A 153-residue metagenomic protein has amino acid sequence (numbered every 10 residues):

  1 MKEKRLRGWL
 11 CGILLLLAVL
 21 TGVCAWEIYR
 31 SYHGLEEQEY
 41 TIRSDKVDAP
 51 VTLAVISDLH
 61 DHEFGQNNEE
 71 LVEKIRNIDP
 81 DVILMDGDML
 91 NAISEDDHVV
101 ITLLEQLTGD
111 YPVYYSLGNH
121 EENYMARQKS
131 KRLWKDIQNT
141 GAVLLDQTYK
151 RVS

Functional and structural regions predicted by a protein language model:
M1-K4, Y115, V152: Polar low-complexity intrinsically disordered regions
M1-V47: N-terminal membrane-anchoring alpha-helices
R5-R7, R30, R43, R76 (+3 more regions): Arginine residue identity/basic-tract feature
H33-L35, A142-L145: Short solvent-exposed loop/turn micro-motifs enriched in small/polar/acidic residues
T41-A54, A142, Y149-S153: Beta-strand-turn-beta hairpins that frame and shape the catalytic cleft of phosphate-ester-processing enzymes
A49-V143: Membrane-embedded segments
N119-H120, T148-K150: Short, flexible active-site-adjacent loop segments at beta-strand->alpha-helix junctions, enriched in small/polar
